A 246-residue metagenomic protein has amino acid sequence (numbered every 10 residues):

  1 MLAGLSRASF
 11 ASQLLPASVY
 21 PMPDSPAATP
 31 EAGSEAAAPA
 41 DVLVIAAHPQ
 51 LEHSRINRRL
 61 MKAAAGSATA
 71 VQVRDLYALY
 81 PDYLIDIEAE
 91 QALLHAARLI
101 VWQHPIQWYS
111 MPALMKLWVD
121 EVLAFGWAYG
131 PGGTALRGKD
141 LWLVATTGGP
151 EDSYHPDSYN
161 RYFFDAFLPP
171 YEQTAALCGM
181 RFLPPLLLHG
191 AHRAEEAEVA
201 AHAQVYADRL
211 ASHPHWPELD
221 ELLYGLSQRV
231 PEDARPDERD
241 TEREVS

Functional and structural regions predicted by a protein language model:
L2, F10-Y129, D208, P214-S246: N-terminal beta1-alpha1-beta2 submodule of the flavodoxin-like/Rossmannoid cofactor-binding fold
V44-A46, V73-R74, S153-Y154, P184-L187: Short beta-strands and strand-loop turn motifs
P49, L79, G148-D152, H189-H192: A short, flexible beta-alpha/helix-coil linker loop
R55-I56, L84-D86, P156, A194-E198: Short, solvent-exposed loop/turn segments at secondary-structure boundaries
E88-E172, C178: Helix-loop-strand module that forms the ligand-binding subsite of alpha/beta enzymes
Y159-H215: Active-site oxyanion/phosphate-handling segment shared across diverse enzymes
